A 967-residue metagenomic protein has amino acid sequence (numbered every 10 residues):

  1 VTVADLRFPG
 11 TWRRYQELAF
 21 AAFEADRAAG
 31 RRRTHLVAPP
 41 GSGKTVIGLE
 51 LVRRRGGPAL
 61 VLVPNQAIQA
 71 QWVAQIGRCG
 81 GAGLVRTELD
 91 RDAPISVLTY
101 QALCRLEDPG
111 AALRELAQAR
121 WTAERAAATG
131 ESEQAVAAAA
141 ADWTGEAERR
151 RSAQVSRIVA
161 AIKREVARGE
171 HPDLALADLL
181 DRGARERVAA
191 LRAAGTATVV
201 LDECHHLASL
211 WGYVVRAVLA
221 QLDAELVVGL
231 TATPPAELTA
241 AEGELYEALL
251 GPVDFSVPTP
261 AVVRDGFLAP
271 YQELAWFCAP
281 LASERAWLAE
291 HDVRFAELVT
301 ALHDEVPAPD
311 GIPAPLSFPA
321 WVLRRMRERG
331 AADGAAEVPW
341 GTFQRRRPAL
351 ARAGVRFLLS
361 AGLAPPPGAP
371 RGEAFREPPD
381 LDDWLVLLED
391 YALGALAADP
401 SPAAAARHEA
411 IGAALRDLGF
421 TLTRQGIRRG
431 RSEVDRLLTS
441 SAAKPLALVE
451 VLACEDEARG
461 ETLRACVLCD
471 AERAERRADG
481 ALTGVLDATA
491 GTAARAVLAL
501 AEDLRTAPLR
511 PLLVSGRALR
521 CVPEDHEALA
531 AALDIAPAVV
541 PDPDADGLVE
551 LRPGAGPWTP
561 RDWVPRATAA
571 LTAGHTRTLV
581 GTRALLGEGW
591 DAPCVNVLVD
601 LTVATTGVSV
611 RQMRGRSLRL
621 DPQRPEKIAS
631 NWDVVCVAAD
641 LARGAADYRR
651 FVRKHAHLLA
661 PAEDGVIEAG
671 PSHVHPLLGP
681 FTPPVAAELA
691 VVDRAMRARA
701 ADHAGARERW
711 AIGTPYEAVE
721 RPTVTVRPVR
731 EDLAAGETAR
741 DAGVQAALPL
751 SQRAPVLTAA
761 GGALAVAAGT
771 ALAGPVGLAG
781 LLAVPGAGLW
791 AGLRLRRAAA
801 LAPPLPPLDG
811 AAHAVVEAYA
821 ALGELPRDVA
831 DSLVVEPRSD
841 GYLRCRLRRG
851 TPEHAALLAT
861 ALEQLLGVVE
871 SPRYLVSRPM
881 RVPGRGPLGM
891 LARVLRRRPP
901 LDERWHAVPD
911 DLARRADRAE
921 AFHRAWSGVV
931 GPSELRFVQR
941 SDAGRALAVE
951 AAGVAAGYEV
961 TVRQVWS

Functional and structural regions predicted by a protein language model:
T2-H35: Conserved pre-motif I regulatory segment
P39-S42, P94, E124-L174, R182-E186 (+8 more regions): Conserved C-terminal RecA-like helicase domain
P40, V46-R78, T99-R105, W211 (+2 more regions): Conserved Walker A/P-loop ATP-binding site and its immediately adjacent core in helicase/helicase-like ATPase domains
A67-D92, P109-Q118, E247: Conserved helix-turn-beta segment of the N-terminal RecA-like "Helicase ATP-binding" lobe in SF1/SF2 helicases
W72, E107-P109, E203-V218, A240 (+1 more regions): Conserved ATPase-coupling elements of RecA-like P-loop NTPase cores
L106, G484-L486, A501-T506, L513-V666 (+1 more regions): Conserved RecA-like P-loop NTPase helicase motor core
A208-L268: Post-DEXD/H (motif II) to motif III coupling segment of the RecA-like Helicase ATP-binding lobe
A296-V355, A361, Y648-P909: Long, largely alpha-helical accessory region at the distal end of helicase-like NTP-driven motors
